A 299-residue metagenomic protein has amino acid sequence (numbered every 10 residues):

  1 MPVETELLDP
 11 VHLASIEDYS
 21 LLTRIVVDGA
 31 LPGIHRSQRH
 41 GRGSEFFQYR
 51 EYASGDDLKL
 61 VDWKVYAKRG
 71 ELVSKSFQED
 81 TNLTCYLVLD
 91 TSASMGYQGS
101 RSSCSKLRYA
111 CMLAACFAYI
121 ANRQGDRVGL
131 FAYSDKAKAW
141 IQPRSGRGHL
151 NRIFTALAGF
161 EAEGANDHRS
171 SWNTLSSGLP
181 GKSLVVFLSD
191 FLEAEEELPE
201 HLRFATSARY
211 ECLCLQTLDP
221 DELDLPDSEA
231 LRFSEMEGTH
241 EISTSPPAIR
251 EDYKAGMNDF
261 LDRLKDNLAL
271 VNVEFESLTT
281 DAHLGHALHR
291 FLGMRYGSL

Functional and structural regions predicted by a protein language model:
M1-Q38, S177-S183, E195-L299: Von Willebrand factor type A / integrin I
M1-S145, L184-L188, A194, E200 (+4 more regions): An amphipathic, basic-hydrophobic helix/alpha-beta surface used to engage anionic, phosphate-rich ligands or surfaces
E45, A114, H168-S171, E197-L198 (+2 more regions): Amphipathic coiled-coil/heptad-repeat helices and related helical stalk/stem segments that mediate oligomerization
M95, G99, L157-E161, N272-F275: Short amphipathic alpha-helical interaction patches enriched in hydrophobic/aromatic residues with interspersed Lys/Arg
R108, A165-R169, L192-E193, A255-N258: Conserved phosphate-coordination/catalytic loops
W140-T155, G293-M294: Short, electropositive alpha-helical surface patch
H149-V186, E195-E197, D219: Von Willebrand factor
L188-S189, L278: Thr-Gly-centered strand-to-loop micro-motif
